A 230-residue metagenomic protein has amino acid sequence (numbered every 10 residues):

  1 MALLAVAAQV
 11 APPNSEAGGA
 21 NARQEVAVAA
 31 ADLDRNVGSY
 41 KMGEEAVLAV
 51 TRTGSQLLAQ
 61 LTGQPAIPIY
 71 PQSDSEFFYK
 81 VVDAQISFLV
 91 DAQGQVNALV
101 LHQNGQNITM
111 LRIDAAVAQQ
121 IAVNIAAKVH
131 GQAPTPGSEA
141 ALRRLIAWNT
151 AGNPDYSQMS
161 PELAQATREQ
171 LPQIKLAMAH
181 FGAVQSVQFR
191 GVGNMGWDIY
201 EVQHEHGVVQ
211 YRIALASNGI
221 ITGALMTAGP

Functional and structural regions predicted by a protein language model:
M1-A7: Bacterial N-terminal signal peptides
Q9-P230: Peripheral terminal and inter-domain segments
